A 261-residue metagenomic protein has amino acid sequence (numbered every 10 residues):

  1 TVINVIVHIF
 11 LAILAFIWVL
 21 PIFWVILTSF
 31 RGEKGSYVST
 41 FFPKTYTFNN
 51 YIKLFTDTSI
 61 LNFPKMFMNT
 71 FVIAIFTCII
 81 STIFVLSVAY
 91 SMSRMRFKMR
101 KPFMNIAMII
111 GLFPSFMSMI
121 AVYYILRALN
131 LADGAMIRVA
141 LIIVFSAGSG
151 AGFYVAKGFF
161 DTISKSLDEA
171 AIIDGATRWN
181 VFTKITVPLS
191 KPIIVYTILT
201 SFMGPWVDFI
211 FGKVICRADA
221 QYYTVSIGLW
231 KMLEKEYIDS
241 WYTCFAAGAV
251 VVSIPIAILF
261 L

Functional and structural regions predicted by a protein language model:
I3-L261: A structural signal for multi-pass alpha-helical bundles of membrane permease subunits that mediate small-molecule
